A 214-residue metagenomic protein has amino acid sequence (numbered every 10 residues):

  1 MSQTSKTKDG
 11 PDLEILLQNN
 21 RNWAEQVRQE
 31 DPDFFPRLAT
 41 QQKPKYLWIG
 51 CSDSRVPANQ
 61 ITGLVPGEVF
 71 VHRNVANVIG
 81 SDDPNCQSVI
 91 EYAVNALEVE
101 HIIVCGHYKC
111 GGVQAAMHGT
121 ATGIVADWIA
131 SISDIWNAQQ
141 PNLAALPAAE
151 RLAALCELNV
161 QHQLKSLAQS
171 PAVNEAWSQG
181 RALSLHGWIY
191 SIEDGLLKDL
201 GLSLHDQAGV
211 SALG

Functional and structural regions predicted by a protein language model:
S2-P44, A76-E100, G111-G214: Divalent-metal-activated hydrolytic enzyme cores
V27-E68: N-terminal short beta-loop-beta anion/metal-coordinating cradle
I49-C51, R73, I103-H107, H186-S191: Short beta-strand segments
D53-R55, H107-G112: Gly/Ser/Thr-rich loops at beta-strand to alpha-helix junctions that form or flank small-molecule/cofactor-binding
P66-N77: Glycine/charged-rich beta-loop-alpha catalytic/anionic-binding loops adjacent to active sites
